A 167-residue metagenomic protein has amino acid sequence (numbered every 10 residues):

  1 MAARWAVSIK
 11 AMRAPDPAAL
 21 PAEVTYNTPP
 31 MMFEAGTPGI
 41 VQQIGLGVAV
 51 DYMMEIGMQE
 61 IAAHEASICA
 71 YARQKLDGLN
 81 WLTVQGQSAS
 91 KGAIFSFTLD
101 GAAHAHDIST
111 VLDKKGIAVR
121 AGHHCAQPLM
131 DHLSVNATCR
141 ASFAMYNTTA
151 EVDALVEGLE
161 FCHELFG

Functional and structural regions predicted by a protein language model:
M1-G167: Pyridoxal 5′-phosphate
